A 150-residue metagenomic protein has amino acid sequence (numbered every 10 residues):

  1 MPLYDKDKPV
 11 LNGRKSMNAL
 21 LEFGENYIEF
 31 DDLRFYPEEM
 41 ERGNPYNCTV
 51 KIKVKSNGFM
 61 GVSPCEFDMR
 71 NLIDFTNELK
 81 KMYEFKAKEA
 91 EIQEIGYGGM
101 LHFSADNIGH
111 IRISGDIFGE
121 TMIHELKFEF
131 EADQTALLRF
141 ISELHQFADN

Functional and structural regions predicted by a protein language model:
P2-E41, P45-S56, G61, C65 (+1 more regions): Charged, alpha-helix-forming regions
R42-K51, M100-E120, H124: Intrinsic, low-complexity N-terminal interaction/targeting segments
V54-G58, M69-N71, I117-T121, A132-A136: Beta-strand elements of well-folded, non-transmembrane domains
S56-F67, A87, M122-E129: A cross-kingdom feature marking solvent-exposed beta-strand/loop segments within repeated, beta-rich binding/scaffold
L72-F75, L79, F140, L144: Short, structured motif recognition centered on aromatic/hydrophobic residues
M82, K86, F147-N150: Secondary-structure edge/capping motif, primarily at the C-terminal ends of alpha-helices and the immediately following
E84-G109: Mid-chain, well-packed structural core segment of small domains
E120-N150: Mixed-charge, glycine-accented linear interaction segment located at domain edges/termini
